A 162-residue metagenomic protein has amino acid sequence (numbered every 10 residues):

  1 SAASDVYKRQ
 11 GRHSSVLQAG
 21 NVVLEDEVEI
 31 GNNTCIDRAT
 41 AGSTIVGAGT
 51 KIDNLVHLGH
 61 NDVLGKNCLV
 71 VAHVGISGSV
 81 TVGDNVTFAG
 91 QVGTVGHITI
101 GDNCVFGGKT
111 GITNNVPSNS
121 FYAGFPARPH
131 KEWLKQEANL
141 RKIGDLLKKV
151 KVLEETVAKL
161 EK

Functional and structural regions predicted by a protein language model:
S1-Y7: Short, small-residue-biased leader/transition segments that mark boundaries at the very start of proteins
S4, V22-T34, T44, G49-L58 (+7 more regions): A structural motif detector for beta-strand N-caps
K8-S15: Extracellular/lumenal glycan-associated context and N-glycosylation machinery
A19, A41: Short coil/loop residues immediately preceding or within conserved phosphate-binding loops of NTP-utilizing enzyme
R38, G78, N114: Residues on the solvent-exposed faces and adjacent turns of beta-rich solenoids used to engage binding targets
N114-P117, G124, R128: Small/polar residue-rich beta-strand/coil "junction" motifs that cap repeat-based extracellular fibers
R128-K162: Long, leucine- and charge-enriched amphipathic alpha-helices that form heptad-repeat coiled-coil/leucine-zipper-like
